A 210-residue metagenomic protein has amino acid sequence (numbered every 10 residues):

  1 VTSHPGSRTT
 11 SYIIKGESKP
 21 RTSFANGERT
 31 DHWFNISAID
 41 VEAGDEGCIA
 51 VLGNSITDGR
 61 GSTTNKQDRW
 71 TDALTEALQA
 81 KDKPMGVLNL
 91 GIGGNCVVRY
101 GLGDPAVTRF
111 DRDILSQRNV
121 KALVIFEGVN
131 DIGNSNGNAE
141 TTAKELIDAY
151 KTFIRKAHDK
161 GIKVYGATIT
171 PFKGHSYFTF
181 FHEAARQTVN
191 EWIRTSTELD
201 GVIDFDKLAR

Functional and structural regions predicted by a protein language model:
V1-L52, S62-N65: N-terminal secretory targeting modules
L52-G53, A167: Short hydrophobic segments within beta-strands
G59: Active-site environment of divalent metal-dependent phosphoester hydrolases
N65, D72, E76, A80-K83 (+1 more regions): Alpha-helical cap/lid subdomain in secreted, periplasmic, or secretory-pathway luminal O-acyl-processing enzymes
K66-D68, L88: Active-site cradle of extracellular carbohydrate-active enzymes
A80-V98: Short connector loops at secondary-structure junctions
